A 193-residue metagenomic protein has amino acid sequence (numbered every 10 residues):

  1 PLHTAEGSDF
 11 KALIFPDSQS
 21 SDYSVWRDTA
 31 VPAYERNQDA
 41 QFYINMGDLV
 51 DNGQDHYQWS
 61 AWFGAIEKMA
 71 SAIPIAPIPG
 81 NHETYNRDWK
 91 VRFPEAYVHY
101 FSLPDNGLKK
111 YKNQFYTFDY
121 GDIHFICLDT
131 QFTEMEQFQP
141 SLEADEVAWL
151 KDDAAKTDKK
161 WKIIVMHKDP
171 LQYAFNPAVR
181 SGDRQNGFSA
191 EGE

Functional and structural regions predicted by a protein language model:
P1, Y57-D158, N176-G192: Extended active-site neighborhood of metal-dependent phosphoesterases/phosphodiesterases
P1-I14, Q19-S20, E35-R36, K162: Acidic, histidine-bearing metal-coordination/catalytic regions of metal-dependent phosphoesterases
F10, Q41, F115, D122-I123 (+1 more regions): Alpha/beta-hydrolase fold active-site loops
I14-P16, F42-D48, P74-N81, D129 (+2 more regions): Active-site neighborhood of phospho(di)ester-bond hydrolases with catalytic His/Asp-centered motifs
D17-S20, D48-N52, E134-Q139: Second-shell loop/turn segments in exported
V31, Q38-N52: Phosphate-binding active sites in nucleotide-utilizing proteins
A33-D39, K156-K159: Glycine-rich phosphate-binding loop signature in dinucleotide/nucleotide-binding domains
V50, T157-A178: Short acidic, glycine-rich surface-loop motifs adjacent to enzyme active sites
